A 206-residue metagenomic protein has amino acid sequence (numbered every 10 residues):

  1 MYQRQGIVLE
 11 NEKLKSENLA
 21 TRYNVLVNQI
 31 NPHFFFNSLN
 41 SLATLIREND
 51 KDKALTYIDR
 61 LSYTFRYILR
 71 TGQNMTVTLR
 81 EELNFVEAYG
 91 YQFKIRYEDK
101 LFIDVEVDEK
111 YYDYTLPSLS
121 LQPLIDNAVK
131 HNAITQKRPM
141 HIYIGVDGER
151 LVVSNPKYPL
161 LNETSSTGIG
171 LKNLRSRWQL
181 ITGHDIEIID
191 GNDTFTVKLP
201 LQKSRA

Functional and structural regions predicted by a protein language model:
M1-P200: Two-component histidine phosphotransfer core
S204-A206: C-terminal end segment of the histidine kinase catalytic
